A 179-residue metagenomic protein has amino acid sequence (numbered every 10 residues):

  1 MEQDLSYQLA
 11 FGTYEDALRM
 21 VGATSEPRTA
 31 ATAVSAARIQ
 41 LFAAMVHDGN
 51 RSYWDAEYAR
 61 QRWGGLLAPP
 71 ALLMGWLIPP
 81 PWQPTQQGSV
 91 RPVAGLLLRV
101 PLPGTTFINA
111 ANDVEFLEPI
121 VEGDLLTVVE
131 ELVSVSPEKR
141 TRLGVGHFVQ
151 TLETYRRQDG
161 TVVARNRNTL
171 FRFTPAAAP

Functional and structural regions predicted by a protein language model:
M1-P27, N109-P179: HotDog/MaoC-like acyl-thioester-processing domains
E2-A111, A177-P179: Hot-dog-fold acyl-thioester-processing enzymes
